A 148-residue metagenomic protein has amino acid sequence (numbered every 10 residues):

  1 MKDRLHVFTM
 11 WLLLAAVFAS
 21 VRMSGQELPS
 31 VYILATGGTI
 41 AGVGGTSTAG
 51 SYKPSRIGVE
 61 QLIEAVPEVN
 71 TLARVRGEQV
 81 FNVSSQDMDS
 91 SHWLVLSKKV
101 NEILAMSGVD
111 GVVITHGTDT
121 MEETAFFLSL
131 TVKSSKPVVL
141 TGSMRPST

Functional and structural regions predicted by a protein language model:
M1-W11: Bacterial N-terminal signal peptides that target proteins for export
T9-S20: Bacterial N-terminal signal peptides
V21-G25: Sec/Tat signal peptide C-region and signal peptidase I cleavage site
Q26-T148: Active-site histidine-anchored catalytic micro-motif
